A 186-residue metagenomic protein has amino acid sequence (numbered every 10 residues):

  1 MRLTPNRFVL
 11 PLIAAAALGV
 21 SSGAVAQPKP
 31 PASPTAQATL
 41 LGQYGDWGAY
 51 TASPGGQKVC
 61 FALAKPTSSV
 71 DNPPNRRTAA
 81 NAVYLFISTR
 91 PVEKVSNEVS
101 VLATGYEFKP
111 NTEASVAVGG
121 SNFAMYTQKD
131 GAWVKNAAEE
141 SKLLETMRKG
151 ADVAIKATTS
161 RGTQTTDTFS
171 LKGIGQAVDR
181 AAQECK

Functional and structural regions predicted by a protein language model:
M1-L12: Bacterial N-terminal signal peptides that target proteins for export
R2-T4, V25-K186: A generic "folded-domain core" signal
L12-A14, L18: Hydrophobic alpha-helical targeting segments used for export or membrane insertion
S21-G23: N-terminal signal peptide c-region/cleavage motif recognized by signal peptidases
